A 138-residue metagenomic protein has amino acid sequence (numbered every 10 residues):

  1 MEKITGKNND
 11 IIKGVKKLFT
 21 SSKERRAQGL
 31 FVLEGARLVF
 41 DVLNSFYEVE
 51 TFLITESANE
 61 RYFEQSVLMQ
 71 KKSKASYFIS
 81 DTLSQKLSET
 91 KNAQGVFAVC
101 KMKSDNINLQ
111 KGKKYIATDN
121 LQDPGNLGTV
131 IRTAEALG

Functional and structural regions predicted by a protein language model:
M1-Q65: Boundary-proximal intrinsically disordered activation/regulatory segments immediately upstream of a helical core
G35, A98, A134: Residue-level signal for inorganic ion chemistry
N44, S104-G138: RNA substrate-binding interface of SAM-dependent RNA methyltransferases
Y47, K91-A93, K111: Short connector loops at helix/strand junctions that flank enzyme active sites, especially segments positioning acidic
S57, K101-D105: Short loop segments at secondary-structure junctions
Q65-K72, T133: Catalytic-core regions built around general acid/base machinery
M69-K101: Glycine/small-residue-rich loop that forms an oxyanion/phosphate-binding "nest" at active or ligand-binding sites
